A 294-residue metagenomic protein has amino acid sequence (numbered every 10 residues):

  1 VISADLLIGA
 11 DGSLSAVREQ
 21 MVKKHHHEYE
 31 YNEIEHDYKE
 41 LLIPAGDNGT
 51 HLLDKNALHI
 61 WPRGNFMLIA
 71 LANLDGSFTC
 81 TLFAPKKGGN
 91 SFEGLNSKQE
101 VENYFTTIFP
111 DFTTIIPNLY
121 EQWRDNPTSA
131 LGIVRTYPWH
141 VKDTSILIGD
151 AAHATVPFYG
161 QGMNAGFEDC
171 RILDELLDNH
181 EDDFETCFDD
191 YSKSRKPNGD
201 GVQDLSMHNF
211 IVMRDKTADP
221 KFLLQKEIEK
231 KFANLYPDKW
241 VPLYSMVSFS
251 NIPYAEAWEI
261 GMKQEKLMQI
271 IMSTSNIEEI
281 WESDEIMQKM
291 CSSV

Functional and structural regions predicted by a protein language model:
I2-L131, R135-V141: Conserved FAD-binding catalytic core of PHBH/FMO-like flavoproteins
G9, L41, P127-A218, W258: Conserved mid-domain beta->alpha element of the FAD-binding
S15, Q99, E168-R171, K226: A structural signal for well-ordered alpha-helical segments within the folded catalytic domains of diverse enzymes
I43-G46, I172, K231: Generic non-transmembrane alpha-helical segments
E175-V294: C-terminal helical "tail/cap" subdomain of flavin- and related membrane-associated enzymes
